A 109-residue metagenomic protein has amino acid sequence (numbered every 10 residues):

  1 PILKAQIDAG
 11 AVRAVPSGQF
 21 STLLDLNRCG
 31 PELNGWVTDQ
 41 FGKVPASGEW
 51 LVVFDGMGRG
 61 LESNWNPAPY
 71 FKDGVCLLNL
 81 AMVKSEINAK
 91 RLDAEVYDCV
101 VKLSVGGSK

Functional and structural regions predicted by a protein language model:
I2-K109: C-terminal functional extensions of proteins
